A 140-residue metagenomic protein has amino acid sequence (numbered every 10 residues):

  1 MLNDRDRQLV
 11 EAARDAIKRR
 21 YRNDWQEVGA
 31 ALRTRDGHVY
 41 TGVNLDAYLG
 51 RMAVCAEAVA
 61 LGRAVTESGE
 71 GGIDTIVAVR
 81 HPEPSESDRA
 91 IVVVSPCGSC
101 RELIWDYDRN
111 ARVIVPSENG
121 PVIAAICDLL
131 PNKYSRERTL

Functional and structural regions predicted by a protein language model:
M1-N23, G62, E67, G71-L140: C-terminal binding/interaction regions
E27-T34: Short beta-strand scaffold segments in enzyme catalytic cores
H38-V39: Hydrophobic "anchor" residues
G42-L45, S87: Short acidic, glycine/proline-rich loop/turn micro-motifs
N44-A58: Compact, glycine-rich, soluble single-domain proteins
